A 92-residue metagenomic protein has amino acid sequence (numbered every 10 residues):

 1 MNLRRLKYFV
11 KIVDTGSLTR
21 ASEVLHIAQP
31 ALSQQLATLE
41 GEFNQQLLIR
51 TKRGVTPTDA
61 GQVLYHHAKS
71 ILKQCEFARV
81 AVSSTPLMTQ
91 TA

Functional and structural regions predicted by a protein language model:
N2-R5, Q29, G61: The N-cap/first-turn positions of alpha helices within or immediately adjacent to helix-turn-helix DNA-binding domains
K11-A28: Short helix-boundary/capping micro-motifs
S17-L18, L36, R50: Helix-turn-helix DNA-binding elements, focusing on the entry/boundary residues of the two helices that contact DNA
V24-L25, L36, F43, L64: Core residues of bacterial helix-turn-helix
E40-P57: A short LG(V/I)-centered, amphipathic sequence patch enriched for acidic residue(s) preceding the LG motif
A60-Q74, T85: Short, solvent-exposed amphipathic helices
S83-A92: Interdomain hinge and pocket-entrance segments immediately C-terminal to HTH DNA-binding domains
